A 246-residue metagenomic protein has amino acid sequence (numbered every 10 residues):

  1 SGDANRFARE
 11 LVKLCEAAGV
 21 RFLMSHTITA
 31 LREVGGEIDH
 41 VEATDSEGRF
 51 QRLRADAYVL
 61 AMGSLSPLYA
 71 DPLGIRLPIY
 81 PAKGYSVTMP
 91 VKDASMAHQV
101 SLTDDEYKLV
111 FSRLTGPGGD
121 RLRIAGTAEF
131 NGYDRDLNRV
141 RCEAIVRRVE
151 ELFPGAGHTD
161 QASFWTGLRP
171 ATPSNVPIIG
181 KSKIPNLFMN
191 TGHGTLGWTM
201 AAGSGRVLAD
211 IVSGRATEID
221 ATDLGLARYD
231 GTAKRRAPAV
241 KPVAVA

Functional and structural regions predicted by a protein language model:
S1-D56: Helical element adjacent to the flavin cofactor pocket in flavoenzyme catalytic cores
S1-V12, S64-L65, R141-R148, S204: Mid-domain beta-loop-alpha active-site segment that forms a flexible, acidic cofactor/metal-binding surface
A4, D105-E106, D134-D136, E150-A246: C-terminal catalytic lobe of FAD-dependent flavoproteins
L14, A18, P72, V207 (+1 more regions): Active-site catalytic microenvironments for nucleophilic, acid-base chemistry
L23, V59, F188-N190: Hydrophobic/aromatic beta-strand patches that form the interior of the parallel beta-sheet core in alpha/beta enzyme
A30-D39, R52-K183, V245-A246: Active-site substrate-recognition segment that forms the wall of the catalytic cavity or substrate channel
E47, S64, D230: Flexible, active-site-proximal loop/turn residues at the rims of small-molecule/cofactor binding pockets and catalytic
